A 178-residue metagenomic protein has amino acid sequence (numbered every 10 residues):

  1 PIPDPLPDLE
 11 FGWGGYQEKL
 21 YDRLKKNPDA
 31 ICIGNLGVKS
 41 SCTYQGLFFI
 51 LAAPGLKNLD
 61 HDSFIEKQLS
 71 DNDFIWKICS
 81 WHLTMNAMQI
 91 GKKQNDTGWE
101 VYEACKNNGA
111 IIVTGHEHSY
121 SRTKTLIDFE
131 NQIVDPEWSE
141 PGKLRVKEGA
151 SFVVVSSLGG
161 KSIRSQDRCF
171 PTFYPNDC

Functional and structural regions predicted by a protein language model:
P1-W76, E100, R122-C178: Extended active-site neighborhood of metal-dependent phosphoesterases/phosphodiesterases
N72-V113, E117, E130-V134, F173: Active-site-proximal segments of metal-dependent phosphoesterases and phosphodiesterases across multiple
